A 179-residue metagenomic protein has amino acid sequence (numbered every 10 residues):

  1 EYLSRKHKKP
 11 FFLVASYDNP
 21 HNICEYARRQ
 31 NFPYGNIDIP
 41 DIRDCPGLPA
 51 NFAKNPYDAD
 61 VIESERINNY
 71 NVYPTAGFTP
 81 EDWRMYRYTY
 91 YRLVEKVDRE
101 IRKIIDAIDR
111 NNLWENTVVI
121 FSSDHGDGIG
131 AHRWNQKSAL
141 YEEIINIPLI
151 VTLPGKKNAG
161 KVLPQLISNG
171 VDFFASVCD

Functional and structural regions predicted by a protein language model:
R5-K9, Y17-N116, I120-I167: Active-site-proximal cap/lid insertion segments
G170, F174: Zinc-coordinating Cys/His ligand positions in small cysteine/histidine-rich zinc-finger domains
C178-D179: Oxidoreductase and adenylate-handling cofactor-binding alpha/beta cores
